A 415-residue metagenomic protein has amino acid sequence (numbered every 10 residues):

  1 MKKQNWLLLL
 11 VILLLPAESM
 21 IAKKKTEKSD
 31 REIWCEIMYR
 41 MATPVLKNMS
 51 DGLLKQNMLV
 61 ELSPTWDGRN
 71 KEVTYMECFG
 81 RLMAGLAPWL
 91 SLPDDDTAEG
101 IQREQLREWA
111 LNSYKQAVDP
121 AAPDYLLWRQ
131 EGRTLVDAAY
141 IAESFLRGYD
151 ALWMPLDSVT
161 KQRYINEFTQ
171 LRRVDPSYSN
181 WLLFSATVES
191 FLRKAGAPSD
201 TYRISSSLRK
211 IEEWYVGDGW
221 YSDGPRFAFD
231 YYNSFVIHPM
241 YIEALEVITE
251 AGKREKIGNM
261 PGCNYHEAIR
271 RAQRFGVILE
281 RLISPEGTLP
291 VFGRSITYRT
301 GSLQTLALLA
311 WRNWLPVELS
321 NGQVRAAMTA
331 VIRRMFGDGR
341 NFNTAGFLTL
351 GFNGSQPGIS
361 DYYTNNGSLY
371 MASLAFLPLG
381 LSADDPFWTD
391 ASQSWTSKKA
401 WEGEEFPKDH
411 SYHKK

Functional and structural regions predicted by a protein language model:
M1-K25: Bacterial Sec-dependent N-terminal signal peptides
K23-C78, A84, P88, E108-K115: Low-complexity, Ser/Thr/Pro/Gly-enriched N-terminal "stalk/linker" regions
K47-N70, P120-P123, V331-K415: CBM-like carbohydrate-recognition segments
Y75, L86-W89, R103-E255, P261-I269 (+2 more regions): Aromatic-lined, polymer-binding surfaces characteristic of secreted/periplasmic polysaccharide-degrading enzymes
A98-E99: Long, charge-dense tracts
C263, E267-D361, D390-S394: Non-catalytic carbohydrate-binding regions of carbohydrate-active enzymes
